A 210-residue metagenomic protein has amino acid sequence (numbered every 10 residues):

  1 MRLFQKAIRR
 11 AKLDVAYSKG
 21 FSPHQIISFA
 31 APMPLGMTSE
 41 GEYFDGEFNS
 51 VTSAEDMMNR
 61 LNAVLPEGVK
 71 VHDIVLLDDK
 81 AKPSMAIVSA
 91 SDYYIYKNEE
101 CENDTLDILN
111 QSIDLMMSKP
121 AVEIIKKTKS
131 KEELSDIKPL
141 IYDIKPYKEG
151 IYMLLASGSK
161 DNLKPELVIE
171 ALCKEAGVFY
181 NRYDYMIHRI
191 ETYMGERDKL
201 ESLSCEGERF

Functional and structural regions predicted by a protein language model:
M1-Y17: N-terminal ordered "arm"
V15-F48, D78: Short, charge-patterned binding micro-sites
V15-S22, V71-L77, V122-S130, N181-D184: A short, aromatic/hydrophobic, helix- or strand-capping loop or linear motif that either lines the entrance/gate
H24-M33, I74-K82, E133-D143: Short amphipathic beta-strand starts and helix->beta connectors
E40-Y94: Ordered, amphipathic secondary-structure segments that act as subunit-interaction surfaces in large macromolecular
S50-A54, E100-N103, G158: Helix N-cap motif at beta-to-alpha junctions
M57-L65, L106-M117, V168-I169: Short amphipathic alpha-helices in soluble, non-transmembrane regions that often serve as interface/regulatory elements
D114-F210: Core RNA-modification/binding signature centered on pseudouridine synthases
